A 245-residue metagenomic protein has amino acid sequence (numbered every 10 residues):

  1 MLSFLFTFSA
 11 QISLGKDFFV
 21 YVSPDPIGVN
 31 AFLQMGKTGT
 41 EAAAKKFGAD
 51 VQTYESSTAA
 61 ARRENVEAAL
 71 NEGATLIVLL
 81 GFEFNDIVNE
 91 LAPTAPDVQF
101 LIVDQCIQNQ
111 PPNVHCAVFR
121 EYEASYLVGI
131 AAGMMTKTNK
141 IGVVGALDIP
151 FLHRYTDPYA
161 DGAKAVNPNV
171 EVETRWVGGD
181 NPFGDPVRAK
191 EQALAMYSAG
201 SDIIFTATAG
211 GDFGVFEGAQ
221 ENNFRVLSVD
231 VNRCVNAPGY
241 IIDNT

Functional and structural regions predicted by a protein language model:
M1-S9: Bacterial N-terminal signal peptides
S9-G15: Sec/Tat signal peptide C-region and signal peptidase I cleavage site
G15-T245: A residue-level marker of the well-folded mature domains of exported/periplasmic proteins
